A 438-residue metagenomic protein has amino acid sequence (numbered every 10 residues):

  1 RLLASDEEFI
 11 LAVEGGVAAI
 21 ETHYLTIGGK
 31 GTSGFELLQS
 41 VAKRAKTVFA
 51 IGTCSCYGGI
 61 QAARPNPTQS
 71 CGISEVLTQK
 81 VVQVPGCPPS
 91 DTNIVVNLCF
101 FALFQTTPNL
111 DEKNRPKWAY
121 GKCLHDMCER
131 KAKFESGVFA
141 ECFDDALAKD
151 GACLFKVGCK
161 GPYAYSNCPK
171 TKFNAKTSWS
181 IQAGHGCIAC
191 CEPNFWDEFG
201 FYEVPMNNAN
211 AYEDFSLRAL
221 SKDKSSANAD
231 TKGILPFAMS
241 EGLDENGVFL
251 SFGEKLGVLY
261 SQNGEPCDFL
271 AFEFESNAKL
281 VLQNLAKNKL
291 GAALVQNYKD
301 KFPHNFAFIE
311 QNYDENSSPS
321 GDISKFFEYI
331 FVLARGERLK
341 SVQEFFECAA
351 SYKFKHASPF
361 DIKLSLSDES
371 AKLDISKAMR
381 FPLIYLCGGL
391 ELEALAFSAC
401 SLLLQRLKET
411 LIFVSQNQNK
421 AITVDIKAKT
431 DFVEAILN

Functional and structural regions predicted by a protein language model:
R1, T32-L37, K172-N174, K232-A238 (+1 more regions): Short alpha-helical segments and helix-capping/turn motifs at coil-helix boundaries
R1-G158, P162-N167, S180, D197-G200: Iron-sulfur-associated redox domains of electron-transfer enzymes in respiratory and anaerobic energy metabolism
C99-F100, V204-M206, Q262-E265: Short, solvent-exposed amphipathic alpha-helical segments in soluble enzyme and RNA/protein-processing domains
A146, F173-S180, F201-A211: Short cysteine/histidine-rich metal-coordination sites, predominantly Zn2+-binding motifs
G186: The −1 position to Zn-ligating cysteines in a subset of zinc-ribbon hairpins
A189: Short, cysteine/histidine-rich loop/knuckle motifs that typically chelate Zn2+
P193: Cys/His-rich metal-chelating microdomains
A209-N438: Acidic, glycine-enriched active-site microenvironments
